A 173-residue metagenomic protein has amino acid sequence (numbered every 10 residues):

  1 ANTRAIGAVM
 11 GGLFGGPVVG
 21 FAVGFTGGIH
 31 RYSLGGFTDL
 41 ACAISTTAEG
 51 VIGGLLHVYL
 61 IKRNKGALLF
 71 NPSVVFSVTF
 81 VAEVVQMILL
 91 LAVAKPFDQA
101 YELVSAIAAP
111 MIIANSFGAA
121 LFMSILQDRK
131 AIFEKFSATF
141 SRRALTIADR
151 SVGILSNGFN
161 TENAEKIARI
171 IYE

Functional and structural regions predicted by a protein language model:
A1-R4, Y32-S151: Membrane-embedded alpha-helical hairpins and interfacial helices in multi-pass inner-membrane proteins
T3-G20, I52: Generic transmembrane alpha-helix motif of multi-pass integral membrane proteins
G12-V23, L60-G66: Membrane-helix interface "capping/anchor" motifs
G16, G66-F70, T161-E165: Short, structured coil/loop segments at alpha-helix boundaries
V18-I29, L40-S45: Hydrophobic alpha-helical membrane segments of integral membrane proteins
T146-Y172: Short regulatory/linker helices and ligand/cofactor-binding micro-motifs at input modules
